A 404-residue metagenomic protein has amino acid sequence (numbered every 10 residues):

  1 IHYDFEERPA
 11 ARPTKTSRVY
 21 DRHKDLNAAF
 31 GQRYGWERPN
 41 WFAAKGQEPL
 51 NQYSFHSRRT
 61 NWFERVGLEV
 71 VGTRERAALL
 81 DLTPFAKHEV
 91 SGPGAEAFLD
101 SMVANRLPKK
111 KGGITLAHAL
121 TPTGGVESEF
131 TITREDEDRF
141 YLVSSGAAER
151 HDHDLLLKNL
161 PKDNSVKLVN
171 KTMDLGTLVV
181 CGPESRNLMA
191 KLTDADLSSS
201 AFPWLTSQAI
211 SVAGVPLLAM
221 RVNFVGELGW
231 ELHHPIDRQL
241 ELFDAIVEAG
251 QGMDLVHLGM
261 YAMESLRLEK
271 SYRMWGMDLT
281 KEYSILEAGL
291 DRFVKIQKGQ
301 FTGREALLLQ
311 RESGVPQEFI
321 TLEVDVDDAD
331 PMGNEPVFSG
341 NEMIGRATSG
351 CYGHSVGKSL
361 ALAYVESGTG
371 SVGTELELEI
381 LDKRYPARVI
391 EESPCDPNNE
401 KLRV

Functional and structural regions predicted by a protein language model:
I1-V404: Glycine/proline-enriched, intrinsically flexible loops and inter-domain linkers
